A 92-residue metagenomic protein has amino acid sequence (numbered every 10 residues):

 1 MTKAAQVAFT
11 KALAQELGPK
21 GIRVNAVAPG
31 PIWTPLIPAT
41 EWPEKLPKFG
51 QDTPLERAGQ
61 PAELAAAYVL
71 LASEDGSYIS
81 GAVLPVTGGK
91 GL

Functional and structural regions predicted by a protein language model:
T2, T10: Active-site helix of classical SDR
A12, P35, A65: Short alpha-helical segment within the catalytic ATP-binding CA
Q15-P19, S77: Alpha-helical segment proximal to the catalytic Tyr-Lys
P19, P31-T53: A glycine/serine/threonine-rich, flexible loop-to-helix segment that serves as the NAD(P) cofactor-binding "lid"
V24-V27, I37, G81, V86: Hydrophobic structural elements of the Rossmann-like NAD(P)H-binding subdomain that define the short-chain
A26, K48-D75, I79, G88: C-terminal helical subdomain
